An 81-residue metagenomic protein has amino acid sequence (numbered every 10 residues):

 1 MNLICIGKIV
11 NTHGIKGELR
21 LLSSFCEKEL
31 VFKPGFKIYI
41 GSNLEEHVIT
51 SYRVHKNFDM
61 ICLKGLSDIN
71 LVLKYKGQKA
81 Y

Functional and structural regions predicted by a protein language model:
M1-Y81: Short Lys/Arg-rich amphipathic alpha-helical segments
